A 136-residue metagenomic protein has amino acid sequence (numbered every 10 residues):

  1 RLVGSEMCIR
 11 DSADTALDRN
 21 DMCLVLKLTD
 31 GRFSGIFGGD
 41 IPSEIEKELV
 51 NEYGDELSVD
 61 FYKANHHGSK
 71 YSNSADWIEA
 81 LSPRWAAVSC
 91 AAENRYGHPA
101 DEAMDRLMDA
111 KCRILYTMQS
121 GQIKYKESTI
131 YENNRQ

Functional and structural regions predicted by a protein language model:
R1-I9: Short, small-residue-biased leader/transition segments that mark boundaries at the very start of proteins
L2, D30-R32, M118: A generic beta-sheet turn/junction motif
V3, A80-S82, A110: Short, structured coil segments at secondary-structure junctions
S5, D14-N20, C90-Q136: Binuclear metal-ion centers of metallo-dependent hydrolases, dominated by the metallo-beta-lactamase
E6, L26, D40, H67 (+3 more regions): Divalent metal-coordination and catalytic microenvironments
D14-S82: Metal-dependent phosphodiesterase/nuclease catalytic metal-binding core
S82-V88: Proline-aspartate-enriched helix->loop->beta-strand connector
